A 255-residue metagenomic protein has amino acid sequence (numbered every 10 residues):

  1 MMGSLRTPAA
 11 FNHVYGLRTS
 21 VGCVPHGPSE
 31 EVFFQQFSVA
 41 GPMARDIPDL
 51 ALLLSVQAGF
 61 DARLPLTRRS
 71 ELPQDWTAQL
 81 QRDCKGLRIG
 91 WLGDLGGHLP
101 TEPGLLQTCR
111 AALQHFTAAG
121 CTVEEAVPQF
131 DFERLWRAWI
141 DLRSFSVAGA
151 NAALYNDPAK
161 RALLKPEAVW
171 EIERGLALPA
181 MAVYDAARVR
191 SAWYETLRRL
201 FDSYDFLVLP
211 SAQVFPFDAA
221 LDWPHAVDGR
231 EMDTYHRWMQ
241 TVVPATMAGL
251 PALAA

Functional and structural regions predicted by a protein language model:
M1-A40, L92-D94, S211-R230: Short glycine/serine-rich loop/turn segments
T7, H115, V243-T246: Hydrophobic/aromatic ligand-binding patch that stacks against planar heteroaromatic rings of cofactors or nucleotides
Y15-Q107, A111: A short helix-breaking turn/cap at a secondary-structure junction
T67-S70, R137, D185, P216-M239: Short, surface-exposed loop/helix-turn segments at secondary-structure junctions that function as lids/hinges flanking
D75-A78, T101-P128, N151-A159, V183-Y204: Acyltransferase
A78-G93, D141-R198, P210, V214-F215 (+1 more regions): Short helix-loop capping/hinge segments that flank enzyme active sites or metal/cofactor-binding pockets
C121-W139, W170-E173: Short connector loops at secondary-structure junctions
R198, M232-A255: Small-aliphatic-rich amphipathic alpha-helix that forms the alpha element of a beta-alpha
